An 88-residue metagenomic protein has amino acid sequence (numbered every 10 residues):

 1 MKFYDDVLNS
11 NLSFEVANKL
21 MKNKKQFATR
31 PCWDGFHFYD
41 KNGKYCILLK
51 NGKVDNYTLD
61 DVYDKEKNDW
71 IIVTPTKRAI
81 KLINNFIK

Functional and structural regions predicted by a protein language model:
M1-K88: Structural boundary micro-motifs
